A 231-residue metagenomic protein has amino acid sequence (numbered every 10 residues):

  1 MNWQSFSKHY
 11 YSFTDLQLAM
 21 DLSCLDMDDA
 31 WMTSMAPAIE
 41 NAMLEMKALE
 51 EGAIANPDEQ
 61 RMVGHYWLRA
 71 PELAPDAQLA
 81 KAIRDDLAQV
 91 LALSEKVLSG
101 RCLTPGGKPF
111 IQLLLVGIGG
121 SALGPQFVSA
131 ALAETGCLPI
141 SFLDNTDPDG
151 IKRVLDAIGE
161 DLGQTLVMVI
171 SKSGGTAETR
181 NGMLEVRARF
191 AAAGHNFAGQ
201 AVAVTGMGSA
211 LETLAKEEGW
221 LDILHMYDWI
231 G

Functional and structural regions predicted by a protein language model:
M1-G106: Extended, charge-enriched "interface" segments that sit outside catalytic cores
A92-S99, G107-G231: Glycine-rich phosphate-binding loops that contact phosphosugars or nucleotide phosphates
